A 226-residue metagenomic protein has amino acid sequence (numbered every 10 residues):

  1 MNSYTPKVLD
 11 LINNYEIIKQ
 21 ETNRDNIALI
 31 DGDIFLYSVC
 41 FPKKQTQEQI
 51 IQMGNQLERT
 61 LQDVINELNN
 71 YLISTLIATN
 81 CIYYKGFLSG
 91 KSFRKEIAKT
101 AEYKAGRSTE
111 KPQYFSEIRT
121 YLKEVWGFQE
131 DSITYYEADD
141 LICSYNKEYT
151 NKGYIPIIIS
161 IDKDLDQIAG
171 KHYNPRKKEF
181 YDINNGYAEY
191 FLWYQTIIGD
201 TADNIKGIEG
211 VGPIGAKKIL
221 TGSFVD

Functional and structural regions predicted by a protein language model:
M1-A98: Non-catalytic, usually N-terminal nucleic-acid engagement modules in DNA/RNA processing proteins
N2-E16, I51-N55, A105-D226: Extended two-metal-dependent nuclease catalytic cores across DNA- and RNA-processing enzymes
C40-F41, I97-A101, I168-Y173: Short acidic, glycine/serine/threonine-rich loops at helix termini
F87-T100, K111-I118, L122: A glycine-rich, hydrophobic loop/mini-helix early in the fold
